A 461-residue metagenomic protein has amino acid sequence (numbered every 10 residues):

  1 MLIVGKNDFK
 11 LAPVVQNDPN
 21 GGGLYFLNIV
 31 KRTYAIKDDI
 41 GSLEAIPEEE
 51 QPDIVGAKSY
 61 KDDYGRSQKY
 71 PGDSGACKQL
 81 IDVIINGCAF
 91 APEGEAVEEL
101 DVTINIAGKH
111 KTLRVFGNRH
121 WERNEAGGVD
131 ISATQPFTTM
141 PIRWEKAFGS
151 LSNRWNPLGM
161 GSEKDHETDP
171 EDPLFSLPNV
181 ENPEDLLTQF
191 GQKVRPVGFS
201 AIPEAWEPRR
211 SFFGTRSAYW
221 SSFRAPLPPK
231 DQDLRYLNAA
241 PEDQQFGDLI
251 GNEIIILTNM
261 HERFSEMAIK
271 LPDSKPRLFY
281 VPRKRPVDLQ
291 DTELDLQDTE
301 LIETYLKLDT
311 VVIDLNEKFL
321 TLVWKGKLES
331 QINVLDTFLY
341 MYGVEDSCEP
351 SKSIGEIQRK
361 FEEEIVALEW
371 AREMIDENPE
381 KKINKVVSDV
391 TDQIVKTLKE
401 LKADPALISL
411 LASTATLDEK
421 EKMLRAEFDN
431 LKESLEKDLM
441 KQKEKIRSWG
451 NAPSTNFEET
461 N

Functional and structural regions predicted by a protein language model:
L2-E380, K385, D392, N451 (+1 more regions): Extended intrinsically disordered or low-complexity segments
D291, K396, S413-A415, S454 (+1 more regions): Intrinsically disordered/low-complexity terminal segments and short unstructured peptides
I365, E369-R372, D376, N384-T391 (+5 more regions): Residue-level detector of alpha-helical secondary structure
